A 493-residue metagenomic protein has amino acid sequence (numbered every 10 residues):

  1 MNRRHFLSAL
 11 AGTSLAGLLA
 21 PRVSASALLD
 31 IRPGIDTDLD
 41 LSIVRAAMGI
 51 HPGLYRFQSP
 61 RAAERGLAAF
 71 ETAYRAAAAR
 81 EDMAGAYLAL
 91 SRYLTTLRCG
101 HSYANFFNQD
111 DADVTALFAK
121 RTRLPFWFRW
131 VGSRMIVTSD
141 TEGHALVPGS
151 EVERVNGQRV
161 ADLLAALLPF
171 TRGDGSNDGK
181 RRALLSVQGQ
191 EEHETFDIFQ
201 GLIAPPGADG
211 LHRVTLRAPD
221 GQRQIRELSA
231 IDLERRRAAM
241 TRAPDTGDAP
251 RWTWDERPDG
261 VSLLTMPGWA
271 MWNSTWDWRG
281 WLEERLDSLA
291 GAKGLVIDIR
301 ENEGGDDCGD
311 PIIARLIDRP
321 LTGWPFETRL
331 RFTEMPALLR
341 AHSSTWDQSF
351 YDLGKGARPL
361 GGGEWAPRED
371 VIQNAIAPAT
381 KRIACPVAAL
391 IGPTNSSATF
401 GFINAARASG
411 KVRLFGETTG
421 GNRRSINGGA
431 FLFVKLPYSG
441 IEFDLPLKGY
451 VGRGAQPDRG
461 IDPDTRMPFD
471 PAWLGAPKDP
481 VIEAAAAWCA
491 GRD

Functional and structural regions predicted by a protein language model:
H5, G12, G17-L19, A25-R329 (+6 more regions): Flexible, low-complexity junctional segments that flank or bridge functional domains
E194-D197, A204-A208, G354-C385: Alpha-helix-centered segments that form part of catalytic cores
A270-M271, K355-P367, D444-G460: Extended, charge-rich low-complexity interaction segments
G291-V296, R382-A388: Short, surface-exposed connector motifs at secondary-structure boundaries
P386-A408, R413-R424: Extended C-terminal subregions enriched in glycine
G460-P468, A472: A hydrophobic, small-residue-rich beta->alpha segment in the mid-to-C-terminal subdomain of diverse proteins
